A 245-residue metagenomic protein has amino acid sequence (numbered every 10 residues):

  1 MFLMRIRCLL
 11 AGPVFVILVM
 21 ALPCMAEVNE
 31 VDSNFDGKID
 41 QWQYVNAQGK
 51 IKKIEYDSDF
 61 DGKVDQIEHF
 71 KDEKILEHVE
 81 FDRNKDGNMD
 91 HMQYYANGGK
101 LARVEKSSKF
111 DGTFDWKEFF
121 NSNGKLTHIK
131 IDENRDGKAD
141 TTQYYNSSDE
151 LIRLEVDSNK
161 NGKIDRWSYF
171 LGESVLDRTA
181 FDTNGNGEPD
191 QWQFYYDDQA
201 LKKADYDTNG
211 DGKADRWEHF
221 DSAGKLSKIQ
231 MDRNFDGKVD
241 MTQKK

Functional and structural regions predicted by a protein language model:
F2-V14: Bacterial N-terminal signal peptides that target proteins for export
A11-P23: Bacterial N-terminal signal peptides
C24-V28: Boundary at the C-terminal end of the N-terminal hydrophobic targeting segment
E30-D36, E55-D59, E80-N84, E105-K109 (+5 more regions): Acidic, divalent-cation-chelating loop motifs in proteins
F35-K38, F60-V64, K85-M89, G112-T113 (+5 more regions): Acidic, glycine-anchored loop motifs typical of Ca2+
W42-A47, I67-D72, M92-N97, K117-S122 (+5 more regions): Aromatic-rich beta-strand edge motifs centered on tyrosine
Y44-N84: N-terminal, post-signal-peptide region of Sec/Tat-exported proteins
G112-F114, G124-S168, S174-V175, D182-P189: Solenoidal tandem-repeat scaffolds enriched in leucines and small polar residues
